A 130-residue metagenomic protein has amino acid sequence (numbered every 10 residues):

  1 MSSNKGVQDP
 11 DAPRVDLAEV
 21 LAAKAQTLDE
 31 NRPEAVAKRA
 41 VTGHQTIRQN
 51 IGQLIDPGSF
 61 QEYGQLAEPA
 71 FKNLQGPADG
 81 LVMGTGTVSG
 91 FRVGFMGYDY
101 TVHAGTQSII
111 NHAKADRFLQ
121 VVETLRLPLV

Functional and structural regions predicted by a protein language model:
M1-V130: Terminal-region recognition feature
